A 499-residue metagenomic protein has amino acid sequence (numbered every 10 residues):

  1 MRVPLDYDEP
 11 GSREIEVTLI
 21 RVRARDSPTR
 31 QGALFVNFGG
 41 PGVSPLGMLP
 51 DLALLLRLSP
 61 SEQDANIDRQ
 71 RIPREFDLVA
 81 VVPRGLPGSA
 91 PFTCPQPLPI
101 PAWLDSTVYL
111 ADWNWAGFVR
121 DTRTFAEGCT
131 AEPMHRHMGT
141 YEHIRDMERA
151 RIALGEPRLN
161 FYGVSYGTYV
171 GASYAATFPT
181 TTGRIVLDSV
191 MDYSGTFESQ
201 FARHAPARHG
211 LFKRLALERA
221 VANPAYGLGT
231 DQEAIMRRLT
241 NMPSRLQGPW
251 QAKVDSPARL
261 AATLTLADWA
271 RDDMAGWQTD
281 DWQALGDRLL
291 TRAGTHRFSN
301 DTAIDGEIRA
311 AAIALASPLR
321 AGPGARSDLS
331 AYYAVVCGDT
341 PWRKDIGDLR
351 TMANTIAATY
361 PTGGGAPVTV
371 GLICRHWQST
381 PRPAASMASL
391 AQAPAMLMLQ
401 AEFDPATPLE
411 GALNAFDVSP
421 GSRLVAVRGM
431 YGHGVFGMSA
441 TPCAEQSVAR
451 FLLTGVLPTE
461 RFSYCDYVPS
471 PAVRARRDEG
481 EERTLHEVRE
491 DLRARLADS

Functional and structural regions predicted by a protein language model:
M1-A24, S379: N-terminal cap/lid segment of alpha/beta-hydrolase-fold proteins
R13-N114, E402, N414: N-terminal cap/lid subdomain of alpha/beta-hydrolase-fold enzymes
L19, S419-G434: Catalytic histidine neighborhood in serine/cysteine hydrolases with alpha/beta-hydrolase-type architecture
C94, L98-L104, S173-R238, D287-H296 (+1 more regions): A catalytic-pocket lid/entrance helix-loop region that shapes and gates access to the active site across common
I144-R158: Conserved acidic catalytic loop of the alpha/beta-hydrolase fold
E233-A393, P471, L485-S499: Alpha/beta-hydrolase fold active-site neighborhood
P405-E410: Conserved alpha/beta-hydrolase "acid-adjacent" motif
R428-L496: Catalytic active-site module of serine/aspartate enzymes centered on a nucleophile-bearing elbow/loop
